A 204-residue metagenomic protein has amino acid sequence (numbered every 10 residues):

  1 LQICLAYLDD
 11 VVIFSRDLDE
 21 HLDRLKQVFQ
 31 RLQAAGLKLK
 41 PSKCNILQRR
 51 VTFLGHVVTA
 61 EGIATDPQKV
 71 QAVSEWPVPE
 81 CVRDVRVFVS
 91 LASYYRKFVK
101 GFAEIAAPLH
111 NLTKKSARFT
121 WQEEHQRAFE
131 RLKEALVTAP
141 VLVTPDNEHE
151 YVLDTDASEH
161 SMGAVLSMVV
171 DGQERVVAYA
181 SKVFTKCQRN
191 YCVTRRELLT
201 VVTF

Functional and structural regions predicted by a protein language model:
L1-F204: Retroelement reverse transcriptase polymerase core
